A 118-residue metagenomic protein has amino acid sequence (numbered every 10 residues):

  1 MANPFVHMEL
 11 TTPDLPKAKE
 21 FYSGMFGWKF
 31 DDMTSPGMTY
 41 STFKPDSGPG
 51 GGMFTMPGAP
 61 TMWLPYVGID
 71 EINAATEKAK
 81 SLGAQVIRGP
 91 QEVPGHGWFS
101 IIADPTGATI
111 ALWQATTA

Functional and structural regions predicted by a protein language model:
A2, F54-P60, I101-A103: Short, low-complexity cationic-aromatic patches
A2-F5, E9-G48, S81: Core segments of cupin and vicinal oxygen chelate
N3-F5, G50-G51, M62-L64, G97: Structural motif
N3-V6, L10, D31-T34, T76-A118: Vicinal oxygen chelate
Y40, G50, F99-I101: Short hydrophobic/aromatic beta-strand element in the GNAT-like acyltransferase core that lines or flanks the acyl-donor
S47-G52, T106-I110: Short, charged/polar, Gly/Pro-enriched secondary-structure boundary elements
G58-Q85: Mid-chain, well-packed structural core segment of small domains
